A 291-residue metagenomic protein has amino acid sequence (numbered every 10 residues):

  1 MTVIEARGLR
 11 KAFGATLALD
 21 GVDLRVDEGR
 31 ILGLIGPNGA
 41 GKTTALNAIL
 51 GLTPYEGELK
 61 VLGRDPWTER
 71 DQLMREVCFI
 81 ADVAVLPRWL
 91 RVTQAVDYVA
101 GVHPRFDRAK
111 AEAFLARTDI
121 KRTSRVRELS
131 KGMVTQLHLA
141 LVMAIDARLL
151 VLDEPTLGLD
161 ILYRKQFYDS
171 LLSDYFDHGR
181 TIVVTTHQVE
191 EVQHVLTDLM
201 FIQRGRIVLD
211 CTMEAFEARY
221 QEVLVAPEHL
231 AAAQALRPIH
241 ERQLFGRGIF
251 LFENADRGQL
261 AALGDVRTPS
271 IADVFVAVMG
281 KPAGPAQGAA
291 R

Functional and structural regions predicted by a protein language model:
P37-G41: Walker A (P-loop) phosphate-binding loop of ABC-type ATPase nucleotide-binding domains
G51, Y55-T68, Q72-L73: Conserved ABC transporter NBD signature motif
A81-L137: ABC-family P-loop ATPase nucleotide-binding domains
L150-E154, L159: Catalytic Walker B motif of ABC-type/P-loop ATPase nucleotide-binding domains
Q166-F252: ABC transporter nucleotide-binding domain
H240-E241, F245-R291: C-terminal coupling/interaction segments
